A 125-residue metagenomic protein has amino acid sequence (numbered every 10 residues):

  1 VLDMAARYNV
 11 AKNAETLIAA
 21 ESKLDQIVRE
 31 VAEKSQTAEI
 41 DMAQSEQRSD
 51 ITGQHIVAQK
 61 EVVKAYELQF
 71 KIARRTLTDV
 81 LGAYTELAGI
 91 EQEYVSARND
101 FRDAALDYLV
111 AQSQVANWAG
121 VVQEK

Functional and structural regions predicted by a protein language model:
A5-E93, D100-A111: Amphipathic alpha-helical coiled-coil segments
A104-K125: Terminal intrinsically disordered/low-complexity segments used for targeting and assembly
